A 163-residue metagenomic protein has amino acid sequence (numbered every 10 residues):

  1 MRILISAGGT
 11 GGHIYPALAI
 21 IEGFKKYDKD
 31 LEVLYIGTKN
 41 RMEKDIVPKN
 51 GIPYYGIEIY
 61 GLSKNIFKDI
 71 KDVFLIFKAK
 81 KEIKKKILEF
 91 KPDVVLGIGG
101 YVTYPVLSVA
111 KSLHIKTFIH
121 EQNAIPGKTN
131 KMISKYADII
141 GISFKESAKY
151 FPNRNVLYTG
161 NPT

Functional and structural regions predicted by a protein language model:
I3-G8, D30-L75, T159: Conserved nucleotide-sugar phosphate-binding/catalytic loop shared by glycosyltransferases and other
L4, L34, V95-L96, F118 (+1 more regions): Structural detector of well-ordered beta-strand residues that form the stable sheet scaffold of enzyme domains
T10-G11, G100-V102, A124-I125: Residue-level detector of alpha-helix initiation sites
H13-K25: Short amphipathic alpha-helix
K25-D30, S112-I115: Short helix-capping segments at alpha-helix termini
N40-D45, P92-L113: An aromatic- and histidine-rich active-site surface loop
M42, K111-T163: Active-site-proximal region of nucleotide-activated glycan assembly enzymes, centered on histidine/acidic-rich loops
L62-V94: An amphipathic, basic-hydrophobic alpha-helix
